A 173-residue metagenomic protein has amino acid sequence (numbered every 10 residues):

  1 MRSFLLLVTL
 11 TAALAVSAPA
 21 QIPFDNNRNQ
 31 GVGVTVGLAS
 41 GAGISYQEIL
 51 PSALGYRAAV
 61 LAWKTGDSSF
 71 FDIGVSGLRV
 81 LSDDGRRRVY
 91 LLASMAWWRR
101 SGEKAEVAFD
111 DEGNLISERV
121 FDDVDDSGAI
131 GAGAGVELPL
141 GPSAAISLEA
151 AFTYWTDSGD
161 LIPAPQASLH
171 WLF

Functional and structural regions predicted by a protein language model:
M1, S17, Q21, I49 (+2 more regions): Selective for proline/serine-rich intrinsically disordered segments in cytosolic/nuclear regulatory regions
M1-N26: Cleavable N-terminal export/targeting peptides
F24-V36, L91: Transmembrane beta-strand segments of Gram-negative outer membrane beta-barrel proteins
R28, A144, S158: Solvent-exposed, flexible loop/coil residues
V32-I44, A62-F71, G85, Y154-A164: Solvent-exposed loop/turn segments connecting transmembrane beta-strands in outer-membrane beta-barrel proteins
Q47-L148, Q166-W171: Gram-negative (and chloroplast) outer-membrane scaffold detector with strong preference for beta-barrel transmembrane
